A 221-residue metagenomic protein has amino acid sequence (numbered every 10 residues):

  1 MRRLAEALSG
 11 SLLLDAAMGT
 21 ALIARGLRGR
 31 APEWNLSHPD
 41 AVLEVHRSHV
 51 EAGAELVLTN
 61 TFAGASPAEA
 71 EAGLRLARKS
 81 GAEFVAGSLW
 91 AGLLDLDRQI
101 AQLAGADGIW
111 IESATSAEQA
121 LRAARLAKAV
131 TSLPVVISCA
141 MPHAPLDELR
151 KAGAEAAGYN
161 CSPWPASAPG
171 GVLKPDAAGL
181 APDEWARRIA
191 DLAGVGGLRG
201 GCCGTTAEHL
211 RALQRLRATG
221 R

Functional and structural regions predicted by a protein language model:
M1-R221: Domain-level signal for soluble alpha/beta catalytic cores
